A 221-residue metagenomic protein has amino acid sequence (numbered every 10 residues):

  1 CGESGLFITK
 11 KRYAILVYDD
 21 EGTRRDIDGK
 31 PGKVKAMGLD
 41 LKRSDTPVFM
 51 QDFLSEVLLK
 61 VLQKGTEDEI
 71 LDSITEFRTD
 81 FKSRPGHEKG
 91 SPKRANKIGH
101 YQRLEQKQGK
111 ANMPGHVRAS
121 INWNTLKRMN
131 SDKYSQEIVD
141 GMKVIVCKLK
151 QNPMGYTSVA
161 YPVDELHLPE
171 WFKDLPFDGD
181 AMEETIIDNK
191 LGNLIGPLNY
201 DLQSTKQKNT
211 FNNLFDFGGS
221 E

Functional and structural regions predicted by a protein language model:
C1-E221: DNA-dependent DNA polymerase catalytic subunits
